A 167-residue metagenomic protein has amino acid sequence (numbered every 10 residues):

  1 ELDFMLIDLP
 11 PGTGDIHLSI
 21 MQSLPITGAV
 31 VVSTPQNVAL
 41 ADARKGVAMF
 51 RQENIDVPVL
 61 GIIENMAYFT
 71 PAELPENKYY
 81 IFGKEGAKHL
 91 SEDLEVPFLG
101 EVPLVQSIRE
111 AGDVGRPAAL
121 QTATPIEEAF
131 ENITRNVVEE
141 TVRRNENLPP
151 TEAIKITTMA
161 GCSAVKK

Functional and structural regions predicted by a protein language model:
E1, V31, T141-L148: Secondary-structure transition/capping residues
D3-F4, P10-D113: Conserved catalytic-core segment of NTP-binding enzymes
V47, I126, L148-T151: Residue-level signal for alpha-helical context at structural boundaries
G112-E127: C-terminal boundary of histidine-terminating zinc-finger modules
A123-E146: Histidine-centered active-site loop/cap adjacent to the catalytic His in serine esterases/O-acetyl transfer systems
N136, E146-K167: A short, charged, Gly/Pro-tolerant segment at domain boundaries
